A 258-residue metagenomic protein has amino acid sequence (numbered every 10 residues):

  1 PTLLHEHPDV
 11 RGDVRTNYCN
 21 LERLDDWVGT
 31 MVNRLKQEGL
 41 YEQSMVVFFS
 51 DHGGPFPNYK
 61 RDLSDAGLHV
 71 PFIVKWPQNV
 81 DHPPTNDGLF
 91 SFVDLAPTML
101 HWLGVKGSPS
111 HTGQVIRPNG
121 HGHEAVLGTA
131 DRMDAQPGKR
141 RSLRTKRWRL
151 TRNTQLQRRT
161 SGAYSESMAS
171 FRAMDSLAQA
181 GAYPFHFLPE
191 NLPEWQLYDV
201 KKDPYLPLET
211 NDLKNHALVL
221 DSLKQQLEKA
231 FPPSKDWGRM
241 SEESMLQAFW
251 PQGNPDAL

Functional and structural regions predicted by a protein language model:
P1-D13, H52-D62, D236: Active-site His/acidic residue clusters
T2-S44, N79, W102: A long, amphipathic alpha-helix that forms part of the scaffold/cap immediately adjacent to metal-dependent active
D9-D13, F56, W76-P83, E124-L127 (+3 more regions): Flexible glycine/proline-enriched surface loops and loop-helix/loop-strand junctions
R15, E22-G29, F90-P97, Q114-V115 (+5 more regions): A structural signal for well-ordered alpha-helical segments within the folded catalytic domains of diverse enzymes
R34-S91, T129, L258: Histidine-centered active-site microenvironments of extracellular/periplasmic hydrolases and transferases
E42-S44, P83-T145, L208, L218-D221 (+1 more regions): Polar, surface-exposed loop/tail segments that function as active-site lids or cofactor/substrate-recognition elements
D65, D134-N211: C-terminal, low-complexity/hydrophilic appendages and adjacent surface loops of extracellular/periplasmic anionic
H69, Q179-Q196, V200-L258: Long, internal low-complexity/basic segments
